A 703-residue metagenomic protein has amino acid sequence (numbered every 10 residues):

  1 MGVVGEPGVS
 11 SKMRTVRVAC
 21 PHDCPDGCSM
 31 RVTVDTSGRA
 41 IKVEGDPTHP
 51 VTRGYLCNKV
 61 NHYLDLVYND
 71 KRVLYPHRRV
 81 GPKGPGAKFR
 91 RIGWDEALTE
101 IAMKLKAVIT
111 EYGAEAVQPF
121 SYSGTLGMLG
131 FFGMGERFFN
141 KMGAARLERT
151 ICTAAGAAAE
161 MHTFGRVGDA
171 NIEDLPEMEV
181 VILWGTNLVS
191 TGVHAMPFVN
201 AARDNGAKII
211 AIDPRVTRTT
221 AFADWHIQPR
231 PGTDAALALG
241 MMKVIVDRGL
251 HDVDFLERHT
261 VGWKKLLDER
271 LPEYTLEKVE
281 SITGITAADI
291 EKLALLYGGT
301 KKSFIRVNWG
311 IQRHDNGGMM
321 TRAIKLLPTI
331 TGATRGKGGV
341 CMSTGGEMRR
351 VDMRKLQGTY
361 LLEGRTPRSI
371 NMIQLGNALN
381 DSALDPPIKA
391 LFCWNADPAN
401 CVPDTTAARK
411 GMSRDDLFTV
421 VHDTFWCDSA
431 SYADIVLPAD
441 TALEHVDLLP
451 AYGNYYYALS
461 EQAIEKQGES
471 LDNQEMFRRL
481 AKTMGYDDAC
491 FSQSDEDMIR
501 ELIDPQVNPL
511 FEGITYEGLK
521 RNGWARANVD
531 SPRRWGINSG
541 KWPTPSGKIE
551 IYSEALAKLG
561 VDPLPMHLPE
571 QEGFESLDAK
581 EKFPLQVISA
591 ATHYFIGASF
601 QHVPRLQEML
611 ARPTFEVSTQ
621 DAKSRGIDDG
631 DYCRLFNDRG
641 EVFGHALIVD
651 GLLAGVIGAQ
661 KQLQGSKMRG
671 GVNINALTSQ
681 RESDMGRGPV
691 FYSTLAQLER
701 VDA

Functional and structural regions predicted by a protein language model:
M1-R248, T286, K667-A703: N-terminal export/assembly segments and adjacent metallocofactor-ligating motifs of anaerobic energy-metabolism
G8, A19, A408, R414-F418 (+3 more regions): Phosphate/diphosphate-binding loops
R79-E96, R248-A287, A463-P543, E550 (+3 more regions): N-terminal leader/propeptide and maturation segments of large enzyme subunits in energy/redox metabolism and hydrolases
Y112-A116, H251-L256, F304, R335-M342 (+1 more regions): Flexible, glycine/charged-enriched surface loops at secondary-structure junctions
F132-N200, N205-I212, A235-L239, K325-Y432 (+3 more regions): Extended redox/cofactor-interaction regions of prokaryotic respiratory oxidoreductases
F222-P229, L443, Y455-Q467: Short beta-alpha connecting loops at secondary-structure transitions that line or flank enzyme active sites
M241, V261-L375: Active-site phosphate/pyrophosphate-binding segments
Q467, N473-N522, N528, F600-E616 (+1 more regions): Long, contiguous, secondary-structure-rich segments that constitute the structural scaffold of globular domains
